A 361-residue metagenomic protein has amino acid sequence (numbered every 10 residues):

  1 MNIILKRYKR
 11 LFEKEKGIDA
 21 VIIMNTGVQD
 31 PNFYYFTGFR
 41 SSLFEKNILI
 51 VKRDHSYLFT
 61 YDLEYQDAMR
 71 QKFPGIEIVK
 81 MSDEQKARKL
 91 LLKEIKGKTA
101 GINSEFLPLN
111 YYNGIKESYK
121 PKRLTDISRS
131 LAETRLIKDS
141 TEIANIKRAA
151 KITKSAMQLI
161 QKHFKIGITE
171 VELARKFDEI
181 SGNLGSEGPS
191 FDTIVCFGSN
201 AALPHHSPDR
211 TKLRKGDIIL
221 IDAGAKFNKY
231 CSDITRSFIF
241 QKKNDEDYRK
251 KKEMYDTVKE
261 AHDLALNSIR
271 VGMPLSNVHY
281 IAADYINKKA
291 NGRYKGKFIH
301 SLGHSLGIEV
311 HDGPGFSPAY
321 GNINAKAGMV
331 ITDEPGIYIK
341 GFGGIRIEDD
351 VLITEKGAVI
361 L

Functional and structural regions predicted by a protein language model:
M1-L361: Active-site neighborhoods and metal-handling regions in enzymes and metal-associated proteins
